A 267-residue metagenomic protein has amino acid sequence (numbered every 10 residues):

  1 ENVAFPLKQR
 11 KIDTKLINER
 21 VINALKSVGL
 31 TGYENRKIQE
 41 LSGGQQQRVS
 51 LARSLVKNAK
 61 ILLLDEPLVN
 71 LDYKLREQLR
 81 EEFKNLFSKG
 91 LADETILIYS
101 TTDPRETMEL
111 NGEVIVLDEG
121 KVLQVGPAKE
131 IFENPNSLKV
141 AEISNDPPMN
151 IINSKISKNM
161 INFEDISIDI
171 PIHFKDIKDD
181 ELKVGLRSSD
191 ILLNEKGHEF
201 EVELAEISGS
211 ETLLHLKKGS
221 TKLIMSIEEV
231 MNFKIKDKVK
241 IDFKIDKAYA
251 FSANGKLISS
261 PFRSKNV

Functional and structural regions predicted by a protein language model:
E1-N136: ABC ATPase nucleotide-binding domains
E77, I151-N153, L193: Generic structural "secondary-structure junction" signal
R105, K129, L138, N150 (+2 more regions): Glycine-centered loop/turn positions within well-structured domains that cap or flank conserved ligand/cofactor-binding
P127, K139, K155, E201-E203: Residues located in well-ordered beta-strands
E133-K158: C-terminal boundary and immediately downstream tail of ABC-type ATPase nucleotide-binding domains
M149, M160-V267: Non-catalytic connector elements of ABC transporters
